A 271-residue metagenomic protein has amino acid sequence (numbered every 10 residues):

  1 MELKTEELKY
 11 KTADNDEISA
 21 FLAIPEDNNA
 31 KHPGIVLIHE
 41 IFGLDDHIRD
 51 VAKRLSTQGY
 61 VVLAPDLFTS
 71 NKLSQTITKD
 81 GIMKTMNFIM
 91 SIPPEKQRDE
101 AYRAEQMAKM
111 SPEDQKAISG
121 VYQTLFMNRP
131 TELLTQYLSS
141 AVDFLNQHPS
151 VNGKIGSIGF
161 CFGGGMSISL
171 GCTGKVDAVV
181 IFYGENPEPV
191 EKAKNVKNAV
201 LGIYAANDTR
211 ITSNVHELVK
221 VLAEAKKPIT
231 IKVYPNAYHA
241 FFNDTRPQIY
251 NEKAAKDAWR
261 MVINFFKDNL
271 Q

Functional and structural regions predicted by a protein language model:
M1-Q271: N-terminal cap/leader regions of alpha/beta-hydrolase-fold enzymes, predominantly small-molecule hydrolases
